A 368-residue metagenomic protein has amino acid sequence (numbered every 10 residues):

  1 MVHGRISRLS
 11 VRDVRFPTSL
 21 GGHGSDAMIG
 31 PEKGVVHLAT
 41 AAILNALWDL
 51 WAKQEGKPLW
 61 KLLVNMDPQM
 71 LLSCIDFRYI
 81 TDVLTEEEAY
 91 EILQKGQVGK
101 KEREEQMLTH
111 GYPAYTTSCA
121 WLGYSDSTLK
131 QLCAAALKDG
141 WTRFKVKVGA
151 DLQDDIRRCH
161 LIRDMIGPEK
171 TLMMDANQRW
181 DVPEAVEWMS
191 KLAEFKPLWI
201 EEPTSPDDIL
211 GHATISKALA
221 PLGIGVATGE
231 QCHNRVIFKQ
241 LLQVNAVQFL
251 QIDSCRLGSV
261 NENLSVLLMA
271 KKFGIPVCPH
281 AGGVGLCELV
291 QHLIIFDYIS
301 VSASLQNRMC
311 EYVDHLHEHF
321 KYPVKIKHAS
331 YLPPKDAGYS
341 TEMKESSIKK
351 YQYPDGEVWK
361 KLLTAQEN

Functional and structural regions predicted by a protein language model:
M1-L172, N177-E194, F320-N368: N-terminal capping/lid subdomain adjacent to the active-site entrance of alpha/beta enzymes
R12, N65, C232, C255 (+2 more regions): Short, solvent-exposed coil/turn elements at secondary-structure transition points
I43, L47-W51, N263-V266, L289-I294: Buried hydrophobic packing segments
K53, I252, K272, H292-S300 (+1 more regions): Short, well-ordered loop/turn and helix-capping segments at boundaries between secondary-structure elements and domains
K57-M70, I200, V301-H315: Short alpha-helical "patches" and their helix-cap loops
K100-E105, E288, H292-H328, D336-G338: Active-site pocket-lining/capping segments in soluble small-molecule metabolic enzymes
K145-E288: Catalytic core of soluble alpha/beta enzymes
